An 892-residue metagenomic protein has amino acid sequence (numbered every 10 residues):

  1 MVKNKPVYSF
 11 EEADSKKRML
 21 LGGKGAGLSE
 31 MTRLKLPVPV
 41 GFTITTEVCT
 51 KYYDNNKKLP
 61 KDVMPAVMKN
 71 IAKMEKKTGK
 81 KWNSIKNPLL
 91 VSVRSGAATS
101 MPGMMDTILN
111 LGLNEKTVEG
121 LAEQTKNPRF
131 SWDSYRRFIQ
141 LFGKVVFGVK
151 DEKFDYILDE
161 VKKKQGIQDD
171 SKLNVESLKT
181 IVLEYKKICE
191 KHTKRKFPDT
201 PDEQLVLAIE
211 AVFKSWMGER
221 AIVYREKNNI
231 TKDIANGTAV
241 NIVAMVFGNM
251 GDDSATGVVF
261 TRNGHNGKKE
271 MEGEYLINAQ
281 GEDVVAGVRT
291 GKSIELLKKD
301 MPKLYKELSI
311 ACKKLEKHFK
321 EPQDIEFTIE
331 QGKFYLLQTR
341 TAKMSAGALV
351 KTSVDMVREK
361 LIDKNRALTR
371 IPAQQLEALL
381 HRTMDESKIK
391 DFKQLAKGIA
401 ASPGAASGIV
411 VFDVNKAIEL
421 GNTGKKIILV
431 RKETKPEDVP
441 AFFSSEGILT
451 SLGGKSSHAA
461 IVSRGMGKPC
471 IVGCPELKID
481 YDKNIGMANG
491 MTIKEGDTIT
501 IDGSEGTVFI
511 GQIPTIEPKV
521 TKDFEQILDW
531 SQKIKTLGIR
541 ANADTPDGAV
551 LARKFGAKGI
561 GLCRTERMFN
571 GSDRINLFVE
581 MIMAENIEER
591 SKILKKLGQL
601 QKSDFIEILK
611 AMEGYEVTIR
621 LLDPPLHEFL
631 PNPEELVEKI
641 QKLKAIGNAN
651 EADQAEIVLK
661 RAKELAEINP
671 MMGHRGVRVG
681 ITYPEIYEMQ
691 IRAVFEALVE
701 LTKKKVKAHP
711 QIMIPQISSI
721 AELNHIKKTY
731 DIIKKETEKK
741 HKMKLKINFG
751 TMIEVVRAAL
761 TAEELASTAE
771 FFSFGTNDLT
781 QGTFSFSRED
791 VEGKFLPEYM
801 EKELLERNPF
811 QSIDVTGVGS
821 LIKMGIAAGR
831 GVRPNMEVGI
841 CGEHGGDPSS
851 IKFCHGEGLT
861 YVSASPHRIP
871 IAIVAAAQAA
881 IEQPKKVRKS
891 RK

Functional and structural regions predicted by a protein language model:
M1-F392, I418-G421, K425-I428, K435-P440 (+9 more regions): Nucleotide/phosphate-binding sheet-loop regions of phosphoryl- and nucleotidyl-transfer enzymes
F42, S451-G453, V472-P475, C563 (+2 more regions): Short beta->alpha connector loops at strand-helix junctions that form conserved, small/polar/Pro-enriched
R94-S95, V520-D523, W530-K892: Conserved alpha/beta-domain cores
R220-V223, L380-V411, Q526-A541, G548-L551: Flexible inter-domain linker/hinge segments
G398-E437, A488-Q526: Extended, non-globular alpha-helical segments
E446-L452, C470, G839: A short, small-residue-rich loop immediately preceding and capping a beta-strand
M466-K468: Residues forming the flavin
